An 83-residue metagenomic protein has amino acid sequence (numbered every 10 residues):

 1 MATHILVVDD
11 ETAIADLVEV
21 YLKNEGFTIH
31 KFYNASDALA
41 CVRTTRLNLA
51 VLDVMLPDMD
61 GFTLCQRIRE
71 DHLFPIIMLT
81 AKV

Functional and structural regions predicted by a protein language model:
D9, L56: Conserved acidic carboxylate
A15, P57: The feature encodes the CheY-like receiver
D16-N24: Charged docking surfaces used in two-component/phosphorelay signaling
G26-Y33, C41: Short hydrophobic/Thr-rich beta-strand motif most characteristic of the beta2 strand and flanking loop of CheY-like
Y33-N34, D60-T63, I68: Acidic catalytic/metal-coordinating carboxylates
R43-T45, R67-F74: Conserved phosphotransfer cores of two-component systems
D53, T80: Active-site residues of response regulator receiver
D71, K82-V83: Short, conserved "switch-loop" micro-motifs in signal-transduction and mechanochemical regulators
